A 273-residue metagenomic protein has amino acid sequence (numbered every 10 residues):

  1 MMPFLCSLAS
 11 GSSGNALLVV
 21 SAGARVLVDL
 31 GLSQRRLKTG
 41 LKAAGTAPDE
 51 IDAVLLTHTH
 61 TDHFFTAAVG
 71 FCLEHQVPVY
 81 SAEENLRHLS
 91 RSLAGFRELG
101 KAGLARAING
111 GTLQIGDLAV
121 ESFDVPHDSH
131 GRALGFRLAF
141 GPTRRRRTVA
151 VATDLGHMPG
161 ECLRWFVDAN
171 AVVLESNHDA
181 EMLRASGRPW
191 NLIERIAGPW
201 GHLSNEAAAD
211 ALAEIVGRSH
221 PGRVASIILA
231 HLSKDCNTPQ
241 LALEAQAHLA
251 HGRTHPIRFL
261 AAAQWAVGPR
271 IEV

Functional and structural regions predicted by a protein language model:
M1-A44, R132-D154, A171: Conserved beta-strand hairpin/beta-sheet module of binuclear metal-dependent hydrolase folds, prominently
V28-G31, I51-T59, Y80-E83, A150-T153 (+3 more regions): Active-site neighborhood of phospho(di)ester-bond hydrolases with catalytic His/Asp-centered motifs
R35-S81: Active-site metal-binding motif and surrounding structural segment of the metallo-beta-lactamase
G45-A47, G95-G100, R144, R218-P221 (+1 more regions): Short helix-capping segments at alpha-helix termini
H60-F64, R87-L89, H130, H157-G160 (+2 more regions): Active-site environment of divalent metal-dependent phosphoester hydrolases
F65-H75, S90-L93, N237-E244: Metal-dependent catalytic neighborhoods of phosphoester/phosphodiester hydrolases
E83-R146: Metallo-beta-lactamase
G160-A262: Cap/insert and terminal regions of metallo-dependent hydrolase folds
